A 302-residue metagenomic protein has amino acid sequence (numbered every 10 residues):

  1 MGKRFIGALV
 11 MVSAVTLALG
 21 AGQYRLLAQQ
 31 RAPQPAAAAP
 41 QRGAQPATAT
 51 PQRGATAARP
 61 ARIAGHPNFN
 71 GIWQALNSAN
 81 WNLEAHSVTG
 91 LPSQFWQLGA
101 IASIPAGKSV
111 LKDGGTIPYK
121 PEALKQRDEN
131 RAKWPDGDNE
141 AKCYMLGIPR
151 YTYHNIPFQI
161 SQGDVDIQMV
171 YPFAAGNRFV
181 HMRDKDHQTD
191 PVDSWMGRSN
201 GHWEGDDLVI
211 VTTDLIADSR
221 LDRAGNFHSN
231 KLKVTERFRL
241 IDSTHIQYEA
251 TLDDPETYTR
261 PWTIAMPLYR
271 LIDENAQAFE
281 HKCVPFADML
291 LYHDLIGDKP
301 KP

Functional and structural regions predicted by a protein language model:
G2-P302: PEST-like low-complexity, intrinsically disordered acidic/proline/serine-rich tracts that flank trafficking/processing
